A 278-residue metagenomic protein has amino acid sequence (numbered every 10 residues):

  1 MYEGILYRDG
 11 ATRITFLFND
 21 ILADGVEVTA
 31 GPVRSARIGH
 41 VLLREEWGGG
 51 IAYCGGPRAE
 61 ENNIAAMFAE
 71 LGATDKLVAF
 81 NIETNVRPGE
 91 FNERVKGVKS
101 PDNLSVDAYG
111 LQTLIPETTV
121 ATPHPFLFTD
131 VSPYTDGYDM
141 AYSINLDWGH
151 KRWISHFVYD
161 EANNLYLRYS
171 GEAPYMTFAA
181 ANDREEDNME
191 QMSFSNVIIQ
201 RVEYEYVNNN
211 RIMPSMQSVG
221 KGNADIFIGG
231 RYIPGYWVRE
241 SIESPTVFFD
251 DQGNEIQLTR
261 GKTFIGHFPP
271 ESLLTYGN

Functional and structural regions predicted by a protein language model:
Y2, D9-N278: A surface/extracellular/periplasmic glyco- and lipid-processing/surface-interacting theme
